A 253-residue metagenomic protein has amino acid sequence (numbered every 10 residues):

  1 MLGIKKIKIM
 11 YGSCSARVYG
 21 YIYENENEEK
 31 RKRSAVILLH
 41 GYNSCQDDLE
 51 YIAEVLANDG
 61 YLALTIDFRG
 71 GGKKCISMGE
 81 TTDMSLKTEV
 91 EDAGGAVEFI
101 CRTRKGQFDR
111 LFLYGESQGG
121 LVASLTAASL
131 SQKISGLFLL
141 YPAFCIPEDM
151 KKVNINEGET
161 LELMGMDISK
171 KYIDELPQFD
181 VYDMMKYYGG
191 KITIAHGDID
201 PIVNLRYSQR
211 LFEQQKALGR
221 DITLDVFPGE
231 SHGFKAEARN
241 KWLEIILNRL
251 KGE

Functional and structural regions predicted by a protein language model:
M1-E29: N-terminal cap/lid segment of alpha/beta-hydrolase-fold proteins
Y42-E54, R206-Y207: The serine-hydrolase catalytic nucleophile loop
D48, T82-T103: Alpha/beta-hydrolase active-site loop
L56-I76: Conserved alpha/beta-hydrolase
L125-K170: Hydrolase active-site cap/lid region
Y188, I194-H196, D200: Short beta-strand/loop motif that positions the catalytic acidic residue of the alpha/beta-hydrolase fold
G190, N204-Q214: Short alpha-helix in the alpha/beta-hydrolase fold that links the catalytic acid
E230-N240: Catalytic histidine-centered segment of alpha/beta-hydrolase-like enzymes
